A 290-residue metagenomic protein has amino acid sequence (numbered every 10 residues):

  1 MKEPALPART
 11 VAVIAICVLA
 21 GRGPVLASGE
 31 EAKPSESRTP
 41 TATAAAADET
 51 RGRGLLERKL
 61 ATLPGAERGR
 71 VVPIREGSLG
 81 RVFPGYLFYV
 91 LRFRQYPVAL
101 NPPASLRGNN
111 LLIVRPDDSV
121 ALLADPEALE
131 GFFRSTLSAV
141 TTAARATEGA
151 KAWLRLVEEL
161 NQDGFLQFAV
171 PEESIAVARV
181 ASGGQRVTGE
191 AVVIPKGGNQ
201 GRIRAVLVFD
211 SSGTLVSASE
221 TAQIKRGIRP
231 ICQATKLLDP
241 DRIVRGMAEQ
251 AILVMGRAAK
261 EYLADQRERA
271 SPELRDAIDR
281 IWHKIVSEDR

Functional and structural regions predicted by a protein language model:
M1-A12: Bacterial N-terminal signal peptides that target proteins for export
V11-R22: Bacterial N-terminal signal peptides
V25-G29: Boundary at the C-terminal end of the N-terminal hydrophobic targeting segment
E36-L79, D125-A181: Short, non-transmembrane alpha-helical segments in secretory-pathway proteins
R58-N110, P171-V206: Exposed beta-strand-loop-beta-strand "reactive/processing" segments of non-cytosolic proteins
R107-R134, N199-G227: A short, surface-exposed interaction/processing loop segment used at functional sites
E220-T221, R245-R257, Y262-Q266, A277-E288: Structural detector for internal amphipathic alpha-helices that build alpha-solenoid repeat scaffolds
T235-I243, E268-D276: Short coil turns that connect the paired helices of HEAT/ARM alpha-solenoid repeats
